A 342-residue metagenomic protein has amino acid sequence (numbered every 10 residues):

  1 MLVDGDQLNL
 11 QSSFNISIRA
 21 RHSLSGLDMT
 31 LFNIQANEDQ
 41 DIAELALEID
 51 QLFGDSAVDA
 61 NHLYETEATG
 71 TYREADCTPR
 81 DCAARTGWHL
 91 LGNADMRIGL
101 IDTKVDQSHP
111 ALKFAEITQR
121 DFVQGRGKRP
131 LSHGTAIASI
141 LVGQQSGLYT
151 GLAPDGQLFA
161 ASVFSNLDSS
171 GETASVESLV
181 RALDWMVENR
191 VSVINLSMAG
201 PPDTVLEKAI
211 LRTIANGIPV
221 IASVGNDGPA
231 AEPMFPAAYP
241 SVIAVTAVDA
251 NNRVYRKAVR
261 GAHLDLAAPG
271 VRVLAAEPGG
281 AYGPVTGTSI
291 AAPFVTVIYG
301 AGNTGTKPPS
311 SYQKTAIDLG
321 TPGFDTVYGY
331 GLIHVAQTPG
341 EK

Functional and structural regions predicted by a protein language model:
M1-E67, V193, G340: Inhibitory N-terminal propeptides of secreted protease zymogens
Q40, E44, D50-V105, H109-K113 (+1 more regions): Protease zymogen maturation seam
G54-S56, A94-R97, D155-L158, E188-I194 (+3 more regions): Loop/turn elements at helix/coil->beta-strand transitions in domains of secreted/extracellular proteins
D59, V123, F159, P219-A222 (+3 more regions): Structural detector of well-ordered beta-strand residues that form the stable sheet scaffold of enzyme domains
W88-I98, K104-T118, G125-V176, Y239-P240 (+2 more regions): Subtilisin-like serine protease catalytic core
I101, P110-L112, I117-Q119, A247-S289 (+1 more regions): Catalytic-core environment of secreted peptidases
L141, A161-V163, G270-K342: Hydrolase catalytic cores
F164-P240, N251-V254, R260, P278-A292 (+1 more regions): Substrate-binding/access-modulating region of protease and related hydrolase catalytic domains
